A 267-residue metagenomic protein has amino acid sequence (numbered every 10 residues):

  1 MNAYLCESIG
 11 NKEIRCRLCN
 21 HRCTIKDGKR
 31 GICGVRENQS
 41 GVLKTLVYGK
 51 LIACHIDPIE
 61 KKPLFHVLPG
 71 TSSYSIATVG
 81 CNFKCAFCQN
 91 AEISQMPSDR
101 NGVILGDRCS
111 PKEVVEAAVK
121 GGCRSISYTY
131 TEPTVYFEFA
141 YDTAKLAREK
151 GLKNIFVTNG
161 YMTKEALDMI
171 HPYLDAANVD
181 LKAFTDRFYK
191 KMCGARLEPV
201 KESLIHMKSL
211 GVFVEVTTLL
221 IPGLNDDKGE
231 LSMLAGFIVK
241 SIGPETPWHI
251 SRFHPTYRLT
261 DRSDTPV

Functional and structural regions predicted by a protein language model:
M1-C16, N20-T78, A91-Q95: N-terminal [4Fe-4S]-dependent radical SAM core
G80-F83: Active-site beta-to-alpha loop of glycosyltransferases that engages the nucleotide-sugar donor
C85-Q89: The canonical Cys-X-X-Cys-His
I93-L105, E149: A short alpha->loop->secondary-structure connector
R108-R262: Conserved AdoMet/S-adenosylmethionine-binding subsite of the radical SAM
S263-V267: Active-site-adjacent loop and "lid" segments of alpha/beta metabolic enzymes
